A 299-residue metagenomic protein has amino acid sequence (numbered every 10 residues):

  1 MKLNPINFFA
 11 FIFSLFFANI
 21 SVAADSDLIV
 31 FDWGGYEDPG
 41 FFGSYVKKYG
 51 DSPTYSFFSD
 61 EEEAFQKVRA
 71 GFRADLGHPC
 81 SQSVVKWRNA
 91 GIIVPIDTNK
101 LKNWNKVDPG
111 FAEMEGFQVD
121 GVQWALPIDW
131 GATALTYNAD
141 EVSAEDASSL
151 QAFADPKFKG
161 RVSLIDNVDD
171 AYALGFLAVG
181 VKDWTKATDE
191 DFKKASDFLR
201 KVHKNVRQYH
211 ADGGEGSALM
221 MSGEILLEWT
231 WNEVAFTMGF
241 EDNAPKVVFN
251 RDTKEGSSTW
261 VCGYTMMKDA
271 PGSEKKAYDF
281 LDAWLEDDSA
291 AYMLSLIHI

Functional and structural regions predicted by a protein language model:
N7-A18: Bacterial N-terminal signal peptides
A24-W87: Early extracytoplasmic/lumenal segment of secretory-pathway proteins
R73-P79, V94-L135, R161: A structural signal for short loop-to-beta-strand junctions that line the ligand-binding cleft of periplasmic/secreted
V84-V85, S163-N167, A171, G175 (+1 more regions): Ligand-binding pocket segment of bilobal, Venus flytrap-like solute-binding proteins
R88-I96, V119-Q123, M238-R251: Ligand-binding "clamshell"
A134-E141, F176-G180, W260-S273, Y292-M293: A bilobed periplasmic-binding-protein/Venus flytrap-type ligand-binding module shared by bacterial periplasmic
Q151-D166, V179: Short loop->beta-strand "edge-of-pocket" segments that line small-molecule binding or catalytic clefts across diverse
I297-I299: Conserved small/polar residues in nucleotide/adenosyl-binding loops
